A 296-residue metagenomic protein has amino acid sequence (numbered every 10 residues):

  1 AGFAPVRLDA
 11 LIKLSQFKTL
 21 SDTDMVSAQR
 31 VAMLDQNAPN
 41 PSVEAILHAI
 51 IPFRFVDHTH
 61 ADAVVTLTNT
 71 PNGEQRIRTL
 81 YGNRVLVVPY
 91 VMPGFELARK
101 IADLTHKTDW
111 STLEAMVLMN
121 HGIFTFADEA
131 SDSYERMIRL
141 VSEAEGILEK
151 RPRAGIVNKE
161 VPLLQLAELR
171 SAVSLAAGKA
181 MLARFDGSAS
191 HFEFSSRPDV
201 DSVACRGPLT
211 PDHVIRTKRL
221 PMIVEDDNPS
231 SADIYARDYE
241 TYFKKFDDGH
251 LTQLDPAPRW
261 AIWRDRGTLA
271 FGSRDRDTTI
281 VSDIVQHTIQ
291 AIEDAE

Functional and structural regions predicted by a protein language model:
A1-E296: Glycine-rich flexible loops
